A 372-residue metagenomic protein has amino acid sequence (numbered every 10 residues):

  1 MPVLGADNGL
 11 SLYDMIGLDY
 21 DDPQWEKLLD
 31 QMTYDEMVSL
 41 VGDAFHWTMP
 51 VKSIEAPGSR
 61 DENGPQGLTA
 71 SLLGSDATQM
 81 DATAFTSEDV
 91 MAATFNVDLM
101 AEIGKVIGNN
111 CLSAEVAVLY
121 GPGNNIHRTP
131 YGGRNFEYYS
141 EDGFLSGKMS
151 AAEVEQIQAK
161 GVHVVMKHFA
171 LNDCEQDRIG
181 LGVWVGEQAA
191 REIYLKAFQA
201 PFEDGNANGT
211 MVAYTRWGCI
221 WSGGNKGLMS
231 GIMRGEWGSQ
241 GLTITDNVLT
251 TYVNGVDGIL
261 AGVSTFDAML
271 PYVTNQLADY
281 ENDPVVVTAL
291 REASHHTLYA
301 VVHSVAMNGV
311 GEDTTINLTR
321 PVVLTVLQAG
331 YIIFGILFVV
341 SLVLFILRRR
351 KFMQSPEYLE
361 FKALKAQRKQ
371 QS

Functional and structural regions predicted by a protein language model:
M1-S372: Glycoside hydrolase catalytic-domain context in secreted enzymes
